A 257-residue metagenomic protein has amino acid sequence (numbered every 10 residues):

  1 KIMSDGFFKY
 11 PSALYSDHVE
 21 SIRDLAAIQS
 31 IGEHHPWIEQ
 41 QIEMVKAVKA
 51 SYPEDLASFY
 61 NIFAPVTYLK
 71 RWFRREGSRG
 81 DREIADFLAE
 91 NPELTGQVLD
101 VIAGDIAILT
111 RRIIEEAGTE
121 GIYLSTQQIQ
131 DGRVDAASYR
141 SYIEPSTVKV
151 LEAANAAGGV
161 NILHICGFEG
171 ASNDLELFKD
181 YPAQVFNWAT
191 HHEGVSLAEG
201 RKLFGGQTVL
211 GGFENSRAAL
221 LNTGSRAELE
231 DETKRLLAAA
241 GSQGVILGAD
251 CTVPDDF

Functional and structural regions predicted by a protein language model:
K1-I31, D55: A contiguous, low-structure linker/loop signature
K9-Y10, G32-F257: Active-site loop segments of alpha/beta catalytic cores
